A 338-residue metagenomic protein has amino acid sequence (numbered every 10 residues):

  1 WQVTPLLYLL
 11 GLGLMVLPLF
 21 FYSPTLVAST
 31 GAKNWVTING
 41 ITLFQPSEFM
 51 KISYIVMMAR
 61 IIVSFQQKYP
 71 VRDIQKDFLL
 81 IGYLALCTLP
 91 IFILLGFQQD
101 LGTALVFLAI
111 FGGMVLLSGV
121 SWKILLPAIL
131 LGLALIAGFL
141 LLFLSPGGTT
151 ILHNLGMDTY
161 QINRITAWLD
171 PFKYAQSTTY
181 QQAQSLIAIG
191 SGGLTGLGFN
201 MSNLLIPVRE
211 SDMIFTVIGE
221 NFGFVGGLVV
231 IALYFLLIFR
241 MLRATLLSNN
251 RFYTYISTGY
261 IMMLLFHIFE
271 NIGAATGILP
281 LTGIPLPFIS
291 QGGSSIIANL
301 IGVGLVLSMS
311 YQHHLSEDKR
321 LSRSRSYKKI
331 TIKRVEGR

Functional and structural regions predicted by a protein language model:
W1-Q98, T276-T282, S295, S316-D318 (+1 more regions): Membrane-helix boundary/helix-loop-helix interface segments in multi-pass membrane proteins
T4-G11, Y83-I93, L101-H153: Hydrophobic alpha-helical segments of polytopic membrane proteins
A59-Q67, G112-S121, L236-T245, V306-H314: Structural signal for the C-terminal ends of transmembrane alpha-helices and the immediately following loop
L105, I110-I124, N203-G226, P285-I297: Interfacial segments of multi-pass membrane proteins
I129-F224: Hydrophobic, glycine- and aromatic-enriched re-entrant/interface helices and adjoining loop segments
N221-I238: Hydrophobic alpha-helical transmembrane segments
R243-T282, I289: Loop-to-helix entry and N-terminal half of a specific, functionally important transmembrane alpha helix in multi-pass
I272-R338: A juxtamembrane structural motif centered on a specific transmembrane helix
